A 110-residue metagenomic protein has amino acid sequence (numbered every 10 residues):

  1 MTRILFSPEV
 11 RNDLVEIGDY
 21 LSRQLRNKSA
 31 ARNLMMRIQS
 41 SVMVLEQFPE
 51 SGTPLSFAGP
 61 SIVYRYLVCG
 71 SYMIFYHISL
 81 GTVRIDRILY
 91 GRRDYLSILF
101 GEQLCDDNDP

Functional and structural regions predicted by a protein language model:
M1-G59, V63, C105-P110: Basic, Lys/Arg-enriched alpha-helical interface segments
E50-T82: Basic/aromatic recognition patch in beta-strand/loop cores that engages polyanionic ligands
C69-M73, H77-P110: Enriched for short, Lys/Arg-rich terminal
